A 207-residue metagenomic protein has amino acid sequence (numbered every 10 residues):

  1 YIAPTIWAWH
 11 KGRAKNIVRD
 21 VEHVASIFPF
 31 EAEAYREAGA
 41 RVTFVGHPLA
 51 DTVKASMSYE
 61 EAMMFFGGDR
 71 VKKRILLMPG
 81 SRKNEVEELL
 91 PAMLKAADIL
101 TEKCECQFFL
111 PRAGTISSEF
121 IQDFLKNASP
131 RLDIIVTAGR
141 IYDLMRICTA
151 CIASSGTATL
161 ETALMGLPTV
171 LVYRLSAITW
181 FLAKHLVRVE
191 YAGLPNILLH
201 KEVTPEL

Functional and structural regions predicted by a protein language model:
Y1-L207: Nucleotide-activated sugar donor-binding and catalytic core shared by glycosyltransferases and related lipid-linked
